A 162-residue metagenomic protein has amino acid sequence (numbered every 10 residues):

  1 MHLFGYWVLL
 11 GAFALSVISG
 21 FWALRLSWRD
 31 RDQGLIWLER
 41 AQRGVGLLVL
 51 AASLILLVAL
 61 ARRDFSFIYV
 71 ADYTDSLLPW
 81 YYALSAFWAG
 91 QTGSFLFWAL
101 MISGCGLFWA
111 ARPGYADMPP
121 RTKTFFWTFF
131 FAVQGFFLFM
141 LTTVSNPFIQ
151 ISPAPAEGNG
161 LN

Functional and structural regions predicted by a protein language model:
M1-N162: Polytopic transmembrane helical bundles with strong interfacial aromatic enrichment
